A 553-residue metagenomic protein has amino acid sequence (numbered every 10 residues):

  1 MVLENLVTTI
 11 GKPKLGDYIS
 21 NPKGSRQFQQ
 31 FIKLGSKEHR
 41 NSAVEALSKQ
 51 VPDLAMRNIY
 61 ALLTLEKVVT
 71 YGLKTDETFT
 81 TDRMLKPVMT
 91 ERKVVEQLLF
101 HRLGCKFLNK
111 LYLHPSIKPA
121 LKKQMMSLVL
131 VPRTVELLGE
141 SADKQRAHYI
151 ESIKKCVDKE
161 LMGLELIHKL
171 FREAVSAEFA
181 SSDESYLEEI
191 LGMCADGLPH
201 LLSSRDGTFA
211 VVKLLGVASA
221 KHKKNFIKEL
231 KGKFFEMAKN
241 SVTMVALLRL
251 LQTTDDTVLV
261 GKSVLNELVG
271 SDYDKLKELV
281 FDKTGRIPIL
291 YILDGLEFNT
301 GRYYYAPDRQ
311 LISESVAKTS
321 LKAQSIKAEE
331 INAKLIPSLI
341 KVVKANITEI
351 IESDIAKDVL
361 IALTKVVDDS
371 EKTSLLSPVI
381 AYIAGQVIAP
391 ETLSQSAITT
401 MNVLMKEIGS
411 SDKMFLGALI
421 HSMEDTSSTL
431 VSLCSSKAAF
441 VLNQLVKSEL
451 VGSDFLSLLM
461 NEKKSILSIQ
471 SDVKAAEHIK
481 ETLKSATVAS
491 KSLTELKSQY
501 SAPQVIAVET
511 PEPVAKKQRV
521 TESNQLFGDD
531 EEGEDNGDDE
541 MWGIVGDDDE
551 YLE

Functional and structural regions predicted by a protein language model:
M1-E553: Eukaryotic gene-expression regulator signature that favors modular helical reader/repeat domains and their
